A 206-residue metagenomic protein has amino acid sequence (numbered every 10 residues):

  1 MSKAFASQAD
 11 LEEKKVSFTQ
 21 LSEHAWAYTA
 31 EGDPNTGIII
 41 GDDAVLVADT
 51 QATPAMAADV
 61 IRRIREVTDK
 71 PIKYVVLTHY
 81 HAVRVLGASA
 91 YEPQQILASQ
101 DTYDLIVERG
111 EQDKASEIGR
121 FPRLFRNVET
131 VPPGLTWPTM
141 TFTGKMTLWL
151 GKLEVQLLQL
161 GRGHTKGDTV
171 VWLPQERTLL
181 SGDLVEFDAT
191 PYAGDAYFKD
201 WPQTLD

Functional and structural regions predicted by a protein language model:
M1-K15: N-terminal pre-domain segments of enzymes
S17, E23-H24, M140, G144-G151: Non-catalytic beta-strand/loop surface segments
T19-R63, T169-D183: Conserved beta-strand hairpin/beta-sheet module of binuclear metal-dependent hydrolase folds, prominently
H24, I39, D49, I64 (+8 more regions): Divalent metal-coordination and catalytic microenvironments
A27, L46-D49, K73-V76, Q156-L157: Short catalytic-loop micro-motif centered on adjacent basic/acidic residues
G32, T50-A57, H81-R84, S99 (+3 more regions): Solvent-exposed, acidic/flexible segments
A44-L46, A52-P54, T147, E154 (+1 more regions): Metallo-beta-lactamase
R62-M140, T147, K166: Active-site HxH/HxHxD metal-binding segment of metal-dependent hydrolases
